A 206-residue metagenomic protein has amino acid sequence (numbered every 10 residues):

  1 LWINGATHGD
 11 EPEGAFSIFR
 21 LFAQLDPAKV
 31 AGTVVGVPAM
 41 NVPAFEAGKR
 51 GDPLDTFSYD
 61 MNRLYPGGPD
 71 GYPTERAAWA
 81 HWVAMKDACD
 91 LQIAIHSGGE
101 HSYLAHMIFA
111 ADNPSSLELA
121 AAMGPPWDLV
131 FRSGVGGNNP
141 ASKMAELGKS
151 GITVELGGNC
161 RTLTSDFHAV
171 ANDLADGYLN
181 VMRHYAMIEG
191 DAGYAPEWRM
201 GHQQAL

Functional and structural regions predicted by a protein language model:
L1-L206: Structured catalytic-domain cores with a bias toward divalent-metal coordination
